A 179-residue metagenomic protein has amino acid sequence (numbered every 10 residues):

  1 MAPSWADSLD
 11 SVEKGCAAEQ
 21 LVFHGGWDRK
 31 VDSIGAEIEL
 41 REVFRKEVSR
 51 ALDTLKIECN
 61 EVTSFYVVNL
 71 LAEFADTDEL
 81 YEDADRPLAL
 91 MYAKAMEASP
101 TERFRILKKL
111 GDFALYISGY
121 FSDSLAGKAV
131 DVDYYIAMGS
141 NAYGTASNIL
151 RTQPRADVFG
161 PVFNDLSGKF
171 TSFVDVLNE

Functional and structural regions predicted by a protein language model:
A2-E179: Polar/charged low-complexity regulatory segments
